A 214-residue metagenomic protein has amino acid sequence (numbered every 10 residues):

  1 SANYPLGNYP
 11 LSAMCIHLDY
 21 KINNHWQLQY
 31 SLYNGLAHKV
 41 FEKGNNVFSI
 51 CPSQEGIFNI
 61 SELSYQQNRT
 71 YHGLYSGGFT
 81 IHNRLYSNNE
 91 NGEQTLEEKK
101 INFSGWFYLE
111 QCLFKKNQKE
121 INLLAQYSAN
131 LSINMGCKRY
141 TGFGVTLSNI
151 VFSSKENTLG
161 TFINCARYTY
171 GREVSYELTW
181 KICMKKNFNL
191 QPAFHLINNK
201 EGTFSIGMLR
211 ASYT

Functional and structural regions predicted by a protein language model:
S1-F58: Surface-exposed coil loops of outer-membrane beta-barrel proteins
I16, S61-L63, F107-L109, L123 (+4 more regions): Membrane-embedded beta-strands of outer-membrane beta-barrel proteins, especially the hydrophobic/small aromatic
Y20-I22, Y65-Q67, Q111-L113, L147-N149 (+3 more regions): Residue-level signature of outer-membrane beta-barrel architecture
H25, Q67-Y75, F114-I121, N149-L159 (+1 more regions): Short loop/turn motifs that connect adjacent beta-strands in outer-membrane beta-barrel proteins
L28-N34, Y75-I81, L123-A129, F143-V145 (+3 more regions): Transmembrane beta-barrel strands of outer-membrane/channel proteins
S53-Q54, K99-K100, A129-Y140, R167-E173 (+1 more regions): Solvent-exposed loop/turn segments connecting transmembrane beta-strands in outer-membrane beta-barrel proteins
M135-N189: C-terminal hydrophobic structural anchor segments that stabilize assembly/packing rather than catalytic chemistry
T203-T214: Outer-membrane beta-barrel "beta-signal"
